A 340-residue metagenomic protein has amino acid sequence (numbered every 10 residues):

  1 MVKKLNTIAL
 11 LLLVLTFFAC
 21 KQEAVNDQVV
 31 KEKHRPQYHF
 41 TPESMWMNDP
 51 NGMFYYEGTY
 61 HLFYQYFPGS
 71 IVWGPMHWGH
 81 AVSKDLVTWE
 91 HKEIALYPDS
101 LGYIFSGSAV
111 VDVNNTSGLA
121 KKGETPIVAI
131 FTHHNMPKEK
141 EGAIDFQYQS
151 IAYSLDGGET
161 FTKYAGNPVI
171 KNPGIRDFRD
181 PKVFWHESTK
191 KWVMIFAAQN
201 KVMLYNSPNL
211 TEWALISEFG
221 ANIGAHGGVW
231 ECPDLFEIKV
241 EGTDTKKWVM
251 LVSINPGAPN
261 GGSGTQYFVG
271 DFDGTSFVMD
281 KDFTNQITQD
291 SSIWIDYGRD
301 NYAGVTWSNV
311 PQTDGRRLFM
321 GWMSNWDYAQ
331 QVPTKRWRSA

Functional and structural regions predicted by a protein language model:
M1-A9: Bacterial N-terminal signal peptides that target proteins for export
T16-A19: C-terminal motif of bacterial Sec signal peptides marking the signal peptidase cleavage site
E23-P181, W185-E231, K239-Y297, Q312-A340: Beta-rich carbohydrate-recognition and catalytic domains
T306: Anionic-ligand-binding alpha/beta catalytic cores of soluble enzymes and soluble regulatory domains that recognize
